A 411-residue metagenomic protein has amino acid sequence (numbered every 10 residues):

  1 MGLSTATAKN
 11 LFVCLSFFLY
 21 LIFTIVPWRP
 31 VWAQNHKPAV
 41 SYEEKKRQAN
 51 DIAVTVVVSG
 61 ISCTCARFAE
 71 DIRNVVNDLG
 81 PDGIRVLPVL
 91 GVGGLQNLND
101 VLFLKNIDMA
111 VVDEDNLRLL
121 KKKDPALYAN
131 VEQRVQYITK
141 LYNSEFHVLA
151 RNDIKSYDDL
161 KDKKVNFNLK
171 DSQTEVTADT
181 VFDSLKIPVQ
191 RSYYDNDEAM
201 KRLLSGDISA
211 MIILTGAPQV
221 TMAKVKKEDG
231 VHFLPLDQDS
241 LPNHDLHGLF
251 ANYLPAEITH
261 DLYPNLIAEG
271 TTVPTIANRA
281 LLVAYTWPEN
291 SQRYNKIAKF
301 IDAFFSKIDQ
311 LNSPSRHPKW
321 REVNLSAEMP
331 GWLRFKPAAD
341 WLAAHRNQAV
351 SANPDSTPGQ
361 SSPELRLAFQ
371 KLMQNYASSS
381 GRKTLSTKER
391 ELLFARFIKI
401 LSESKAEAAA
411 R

Functional and structural regions predicted by a protein language model:
M1-L11: N-terminal secretory signal peptides that target proteins for export/translocation
V13-P27: Bacterial N-terminal signal peptides
H36-V111: N-terminal (or domain-start) structured segment
D51-L79, I84, N143-S205: Bilobed "Venus flytrap"/periplasmic-binding protein-like clamshell domains and structurally analogous long
R73-N74, L87-A129, M200-R202, Q219-K226: Pocket-flanking alpha-helical
E114, D124-P125, I187-N290: Pocket-lining segment of extracytoplasmic ligand-binding domains
V131-E145, K226-E228, T275-N278: Short Pro/Gly-enriched coil loops immediately N-terminal to beta-strands
P274-A377, K383: Segments of small-molecule ligand-sensing domains
